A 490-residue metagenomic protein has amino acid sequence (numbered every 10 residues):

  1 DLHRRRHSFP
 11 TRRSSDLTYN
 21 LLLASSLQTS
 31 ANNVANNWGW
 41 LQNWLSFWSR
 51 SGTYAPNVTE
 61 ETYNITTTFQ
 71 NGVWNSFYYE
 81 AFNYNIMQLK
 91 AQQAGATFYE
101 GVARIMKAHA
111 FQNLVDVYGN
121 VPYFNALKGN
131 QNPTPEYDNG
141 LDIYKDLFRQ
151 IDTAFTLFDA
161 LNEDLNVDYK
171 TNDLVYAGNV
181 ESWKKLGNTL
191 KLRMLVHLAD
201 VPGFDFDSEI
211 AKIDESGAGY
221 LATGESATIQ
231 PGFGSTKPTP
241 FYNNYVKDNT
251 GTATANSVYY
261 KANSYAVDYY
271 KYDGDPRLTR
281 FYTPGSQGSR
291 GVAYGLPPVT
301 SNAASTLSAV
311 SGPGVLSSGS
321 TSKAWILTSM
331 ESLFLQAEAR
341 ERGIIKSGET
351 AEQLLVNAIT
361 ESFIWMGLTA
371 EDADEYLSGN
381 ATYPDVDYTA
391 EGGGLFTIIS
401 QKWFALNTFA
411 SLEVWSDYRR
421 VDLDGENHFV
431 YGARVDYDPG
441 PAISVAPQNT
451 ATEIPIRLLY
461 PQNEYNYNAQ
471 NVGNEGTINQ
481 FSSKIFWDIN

Functional and structural regions predicted by a protein language model:
D1-H7: Short, exposed "boundary/linker" segments that immediately precede the start of a downstream structural module
S8, R12-S49, Q92-Q93, D436-N490: Membrane-proximal, proline-rich intrinsically disordered regions
D16-L17, G52-M106, Q112-L368, T389-L395 (+1 more regions): Structured, solvent-exposed acidic/aromatic patches
Y19, K271, A381, E391 (+2 more regions): A generic structural signal for short, non-catalytic loop/turn and secondary-structure boundary residues
N36-N43, G119-V121, F206-D207, S411-E413: Beta-strand acidic-aromatic groove motif in beta-rich domains, primarily in extracellular
W44, W74, W183, W403 (+3 more regions): Tryptophan-centered motif/residue detector
V167-D168, N249-V258, E371-T382, A433-V445: Surface-exposed intrinsically disordered loops and tails
L355-R434: Active-site/pore-lining binding-face segments in mid-to-C-terminal subdomains
